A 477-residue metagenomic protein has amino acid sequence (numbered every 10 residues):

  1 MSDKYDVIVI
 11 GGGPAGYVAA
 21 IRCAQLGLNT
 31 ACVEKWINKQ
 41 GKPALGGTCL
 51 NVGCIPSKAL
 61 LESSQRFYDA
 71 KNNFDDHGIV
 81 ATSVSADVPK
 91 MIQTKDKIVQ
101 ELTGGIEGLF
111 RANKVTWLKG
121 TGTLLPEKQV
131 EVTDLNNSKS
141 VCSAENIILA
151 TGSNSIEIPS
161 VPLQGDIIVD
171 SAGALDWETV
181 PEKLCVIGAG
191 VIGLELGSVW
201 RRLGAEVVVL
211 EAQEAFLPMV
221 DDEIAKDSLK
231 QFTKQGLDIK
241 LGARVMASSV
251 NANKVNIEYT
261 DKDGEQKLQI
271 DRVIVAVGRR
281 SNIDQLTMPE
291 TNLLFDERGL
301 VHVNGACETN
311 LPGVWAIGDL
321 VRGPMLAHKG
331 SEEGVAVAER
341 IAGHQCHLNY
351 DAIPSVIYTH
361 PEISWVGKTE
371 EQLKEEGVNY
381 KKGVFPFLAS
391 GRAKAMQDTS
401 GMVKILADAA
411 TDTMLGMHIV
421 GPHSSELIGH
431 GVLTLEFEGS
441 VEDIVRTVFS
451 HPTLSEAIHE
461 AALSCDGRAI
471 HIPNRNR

Functional and structural regions predicted by a protein language model:
S2-A15, V180-G190: Beta1/beta-strand and adjacent pyrophosphate-binding region of the FAD-binding site in flavoprotein oxidoreductases
S2-Y5, I21-L28, C32-V180, V208 (+7 more regions): Glycine-rich flavin
I8-P43, I55, A59-R66, T359-T369 (+1 more regions): Flexible, glycine-rich terminal cap/loop adjacent to redox cofactors in electron-transfer oxidoreductases
A15-R22, I168, G193-L196, R202 (+3 more regions): Short glycine/serine/threonine-rich phosphate/pyrophosphate-binding segments that cradle anionic phosphate groups
C54, T151-E206, L210, Q235-I239 (+3 more regions): Glycine-rich dinucleotide-binding loop and its adjacent helix/turn
T116-K119, T123-N137, C142, L203-G305 (+2 more regions): A Rossmann-like FAD-binding core segment of flavoenzymes
Q164-V180, K267-I341: FAD-site-proximal beta/loop scaffold in flavoenzymes
